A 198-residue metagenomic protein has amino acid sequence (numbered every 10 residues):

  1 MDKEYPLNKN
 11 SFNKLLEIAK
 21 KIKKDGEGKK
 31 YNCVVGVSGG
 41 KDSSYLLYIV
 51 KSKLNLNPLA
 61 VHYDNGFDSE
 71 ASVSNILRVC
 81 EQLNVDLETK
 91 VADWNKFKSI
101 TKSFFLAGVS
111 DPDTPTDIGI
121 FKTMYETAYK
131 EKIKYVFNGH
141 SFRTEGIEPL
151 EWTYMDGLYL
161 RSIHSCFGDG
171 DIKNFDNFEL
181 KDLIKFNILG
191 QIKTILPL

Functional and structural regions predicted by a protein language model:
M1-N32, I49-L198: Nucleotide-activated chemistry modules centered on ATP-dependent adenylation/adenylyltransferase
C33-D42: Short, glycine-rich nucleotide/cofactor-binding loops
K41-L46, G119: Short glycine/serine/threonine-rich phosphate/pyrophosphate-binding segments that cradle anionic phosphate groups
